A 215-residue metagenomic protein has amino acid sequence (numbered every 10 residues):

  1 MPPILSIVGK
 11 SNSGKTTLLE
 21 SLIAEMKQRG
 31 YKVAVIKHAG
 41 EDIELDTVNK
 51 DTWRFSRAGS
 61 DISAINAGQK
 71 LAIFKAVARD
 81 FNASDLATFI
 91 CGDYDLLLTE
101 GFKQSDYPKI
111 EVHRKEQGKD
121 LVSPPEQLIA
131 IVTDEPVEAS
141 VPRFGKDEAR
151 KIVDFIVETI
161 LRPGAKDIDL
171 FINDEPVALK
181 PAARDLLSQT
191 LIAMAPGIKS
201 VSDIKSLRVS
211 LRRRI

Functional and structural regions predicted by a protein language model:
I4: Walker A (P-loop) ATP-phosphate-binding motif of ABC ATPase nucleotide-binding domains
I7: Hydrophobic anchor at the beta1->P-loop junction of P-loop NTPases
K10: P-loop (Walker A) phosphate-binding loop of NTP-binding proteins
K15: Conserved lysine of the Walker
S21-R79: N-terminal phosphate/diphosphate-binding loop that engages ATP/GTP or pyrophosphate donors across diverse enzyme folds
V35-I36, T99-E100, D106-R114, K119-V141: Conserved beta-strand/loop subsegment of P-loop NTPase cores
K75-S105: Phosphate-binding/switch loop-helix module in NTP-utilizing enzymes
G92-L96, T133-I215: C-terminal accessory "lid"/substrate-recognition subdomains
